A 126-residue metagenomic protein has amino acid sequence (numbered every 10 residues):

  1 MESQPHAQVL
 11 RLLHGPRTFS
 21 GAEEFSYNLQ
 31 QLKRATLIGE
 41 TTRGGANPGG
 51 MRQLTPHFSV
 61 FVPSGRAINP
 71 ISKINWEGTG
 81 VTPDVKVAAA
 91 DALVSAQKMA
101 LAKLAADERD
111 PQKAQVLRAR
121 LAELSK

Functional and structural regions predicted by a protein language model:
M1-K126: C-terminal "post-core" interaction segments
